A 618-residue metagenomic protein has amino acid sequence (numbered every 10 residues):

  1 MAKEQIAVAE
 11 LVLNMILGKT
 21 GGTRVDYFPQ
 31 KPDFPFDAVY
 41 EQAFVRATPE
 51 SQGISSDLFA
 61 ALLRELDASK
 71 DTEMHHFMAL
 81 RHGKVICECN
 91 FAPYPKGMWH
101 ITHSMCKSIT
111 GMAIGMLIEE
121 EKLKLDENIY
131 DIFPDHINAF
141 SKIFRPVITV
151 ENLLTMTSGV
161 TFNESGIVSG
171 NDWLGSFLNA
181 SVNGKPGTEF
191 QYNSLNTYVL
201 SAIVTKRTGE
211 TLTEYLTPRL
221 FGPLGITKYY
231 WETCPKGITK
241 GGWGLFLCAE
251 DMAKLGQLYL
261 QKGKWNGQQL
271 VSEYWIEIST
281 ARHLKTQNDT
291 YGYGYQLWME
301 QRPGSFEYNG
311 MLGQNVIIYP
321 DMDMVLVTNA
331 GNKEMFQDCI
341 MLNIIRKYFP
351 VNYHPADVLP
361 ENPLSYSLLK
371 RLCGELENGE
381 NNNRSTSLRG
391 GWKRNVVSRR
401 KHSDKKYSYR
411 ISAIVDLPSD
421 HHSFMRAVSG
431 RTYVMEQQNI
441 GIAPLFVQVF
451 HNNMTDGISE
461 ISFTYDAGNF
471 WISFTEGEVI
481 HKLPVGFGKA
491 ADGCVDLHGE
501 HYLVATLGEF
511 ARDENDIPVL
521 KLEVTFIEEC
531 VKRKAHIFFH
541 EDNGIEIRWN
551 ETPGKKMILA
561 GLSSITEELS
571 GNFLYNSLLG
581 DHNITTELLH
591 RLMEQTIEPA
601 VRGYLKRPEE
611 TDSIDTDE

Functional and structural regions predicted by a protein language model:
M1-P95, I118-L123, P363-Q438, L445 (+4 more regions): N-terminal leader/targeting segments and the immediately adjacent pre-domain N-terminus
G83, I101-D126, L153, L200-V204 (+1 more regions): Active-site SXXK
E120-S158, N179, E210-W243: Active-site helix/loop module of the DD-peptidase/beta-lactamase fold, centered on the serine-lysine SxxK catalytic
S158-T233: A small/polar active-site loop signature that marks catalytic segments
N196-I203, G241-K264, Q314-G331: Active-site-proximal alpha-helical segments within enzyme catalytic domains
L216-T217, F221-T280: Active-site-proximal binding-pocket segments
I276-T328: Active-site Gly/Thr loop motif
T432-G554, A560-E567: Substrate-recognition/cap regions that form aromatic- and gly/pro-loop-enriched pockets for small-molecule ligands
